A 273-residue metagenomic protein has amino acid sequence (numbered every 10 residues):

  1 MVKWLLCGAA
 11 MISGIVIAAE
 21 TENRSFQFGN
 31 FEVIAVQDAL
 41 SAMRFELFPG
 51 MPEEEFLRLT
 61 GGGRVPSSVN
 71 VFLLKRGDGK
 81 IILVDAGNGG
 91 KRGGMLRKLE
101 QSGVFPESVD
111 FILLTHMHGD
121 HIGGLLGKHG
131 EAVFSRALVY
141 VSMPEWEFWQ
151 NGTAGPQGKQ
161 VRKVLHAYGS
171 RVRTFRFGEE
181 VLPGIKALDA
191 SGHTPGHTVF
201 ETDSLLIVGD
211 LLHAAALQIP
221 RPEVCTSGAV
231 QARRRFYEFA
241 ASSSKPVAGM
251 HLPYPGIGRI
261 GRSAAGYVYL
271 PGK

Functional and structural regions predicted by a protein language model:
M1-L5: Bacterial N-terminal signal peptides that target proteins for export
S13-A18: N-terminal signal peptide c-region/cleavage motif recognized by signal peptidases
A19-E20, Q27, S108, S135-D189 (+1 more regions): Metallo-beta-lactamase
E22-S102, V199-L212: Conserved beta-strand hairpin/beta-sheet module of binuclear metal-dependent hydrolase folds, prominently
R44, M117-G124, E147-W149, T194-T198 (+2 more regions): Active-site environment of divalent metal-dependent phosphoester hydrolases
G79, K91-Y140: Active-site metal-binding motif and surrounding structural segment of the metallo-beta-lactamase
L83-A86, D110-D120, Y140-S142, D189-G192 (+4 more regions): Active-site neighborhood of phospho(di)ester-bond hydrolases with catalytic His/Asp-centered motifs
L206-K273: Cap/insert and terminal regions of metallo-dependent hydrolase folds
